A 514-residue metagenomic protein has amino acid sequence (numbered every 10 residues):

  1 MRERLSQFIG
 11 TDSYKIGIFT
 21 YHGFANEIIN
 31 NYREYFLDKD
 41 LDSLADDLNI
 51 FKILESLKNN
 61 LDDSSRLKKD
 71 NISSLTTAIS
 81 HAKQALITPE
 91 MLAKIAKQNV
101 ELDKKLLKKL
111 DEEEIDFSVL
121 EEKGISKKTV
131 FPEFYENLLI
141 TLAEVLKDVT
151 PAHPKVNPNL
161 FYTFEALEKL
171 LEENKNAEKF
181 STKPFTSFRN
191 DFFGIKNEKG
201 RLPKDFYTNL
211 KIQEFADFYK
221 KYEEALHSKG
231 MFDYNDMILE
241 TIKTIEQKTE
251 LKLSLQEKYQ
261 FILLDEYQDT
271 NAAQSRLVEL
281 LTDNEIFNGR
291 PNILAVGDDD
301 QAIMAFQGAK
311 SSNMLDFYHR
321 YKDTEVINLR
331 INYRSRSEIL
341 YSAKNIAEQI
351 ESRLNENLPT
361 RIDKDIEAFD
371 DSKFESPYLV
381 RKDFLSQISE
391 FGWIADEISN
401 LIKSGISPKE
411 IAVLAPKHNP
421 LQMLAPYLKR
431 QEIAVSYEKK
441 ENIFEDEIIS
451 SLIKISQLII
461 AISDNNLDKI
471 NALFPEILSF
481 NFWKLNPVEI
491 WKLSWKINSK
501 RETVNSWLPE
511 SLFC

Functional and structural regions predicted by a protein language model:
M1, G17, A45-I50, E101 (+5 more regions): Conserved helicase NTPase motor core
M1-E3, M91, I95, E250 (+5 more regions): Conserved motor-region signature of P-loop NTPase helicases/translocases
M1-T11, A412, N419-L428, N498-N505 (+1 more regions): Gly/lys/ser-thr-rich phosphate-binding loops in alpha/beta enzymes that coordinate phosphoanhydride or phosphate groups
R2-E101, K109-D111, I115, S312-D316: Conserved P-loop NTPase-based nucleic-acid remodeling module centered on helicase motor cores
I53-N60, A78, F218-Y222, E240 (+2 more regions): A general alpha-helix detector
N60-L210: "flanking P-loop NTPase cores in genome-maintenance ATPases
A78-Q84, T88-M91, F206, R290 (+3 more regions): Polyanion-engaging groove/track-forming segments
N209-Q213, N466-L467, C514: Accessory C-terminal helicase-associated subdomains
